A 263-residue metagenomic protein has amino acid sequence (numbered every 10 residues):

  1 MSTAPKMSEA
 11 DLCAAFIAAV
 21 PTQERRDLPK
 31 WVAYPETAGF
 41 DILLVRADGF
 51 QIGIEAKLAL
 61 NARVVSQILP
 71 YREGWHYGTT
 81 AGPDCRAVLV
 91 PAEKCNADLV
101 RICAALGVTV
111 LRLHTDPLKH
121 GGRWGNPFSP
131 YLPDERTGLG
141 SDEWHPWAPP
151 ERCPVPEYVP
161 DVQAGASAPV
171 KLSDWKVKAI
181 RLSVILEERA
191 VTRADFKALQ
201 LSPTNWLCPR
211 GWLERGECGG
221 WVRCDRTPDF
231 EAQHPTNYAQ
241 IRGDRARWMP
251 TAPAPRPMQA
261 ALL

Functional and structural regions predicted by a protein language model:
M1-F40, L44-D48, T79-T80, A97 (+2 more regions): Acidic-basic catalytic patches of nuclease active cores, encompassing PD-(D/E)XK and other metal-cofactor nuclease
A4, A56-A59, V170: Conserved aromatic-histidine-acidic binding/catalytic patches
A14, A18, L69, E73 (+3 more regions): Surface-exposed alpha-helical segments enriched in charged/polar residues
F16, I42-L44, D48-L60, Y71 (+1 more regions): Conserved catalytic cores of phosphodiester-cleaving nucleases, focusing on short active-site segments
T37, A62-S66, K94, D174-R181: Short, well-structured alpha-helical interface segments that form or flank functional binding sites
L58-T115: Catalytic cores of nucleic-acid endonucleases
I102-L263: Non-catalytic C-terminal interaction segments of nucleic acid-processing enzymes
